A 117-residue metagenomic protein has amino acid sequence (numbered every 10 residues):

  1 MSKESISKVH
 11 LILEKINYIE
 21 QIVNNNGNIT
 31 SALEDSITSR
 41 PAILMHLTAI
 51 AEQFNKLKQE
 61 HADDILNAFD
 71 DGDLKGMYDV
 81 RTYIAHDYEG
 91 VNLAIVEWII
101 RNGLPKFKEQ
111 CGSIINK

Functional and structural regions predicted by a protein language model:
M1-K117: Solvent-exposed interaction patches of small proteins and small membrane subunits
